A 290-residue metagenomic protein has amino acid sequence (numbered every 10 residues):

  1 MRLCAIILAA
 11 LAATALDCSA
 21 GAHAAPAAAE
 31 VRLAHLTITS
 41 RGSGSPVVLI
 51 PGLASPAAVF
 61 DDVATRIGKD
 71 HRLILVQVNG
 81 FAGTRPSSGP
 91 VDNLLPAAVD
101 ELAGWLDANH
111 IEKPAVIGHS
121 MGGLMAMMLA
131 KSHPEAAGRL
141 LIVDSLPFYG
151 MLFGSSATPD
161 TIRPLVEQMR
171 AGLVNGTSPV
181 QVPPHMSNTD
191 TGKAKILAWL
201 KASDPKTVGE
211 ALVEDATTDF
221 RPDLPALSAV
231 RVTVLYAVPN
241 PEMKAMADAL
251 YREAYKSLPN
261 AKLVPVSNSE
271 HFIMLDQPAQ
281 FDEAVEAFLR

Functional and structural regions predicted by a protein language model:
M1-V47, G68-R72, N93, E112 (+3 more regions): Alpha/beta-hydrolase fold catalytic core
A34, T39-P86: Conserved HGGG/HGGXW glycine-rich cap/lid loop of the alpha/beta-hydrolase fold
L75-I117: Active-site loop/oxyanion-hole signature of alpha/beta-hydrolase fold enzymes
G118, G122, A126: Gly/Ala-rich beta-loop-alpha elbow adjacent to hydrolase catalytic centers
K131, G138-A171: Flexible "cap/lid" loop of the alpha/beta hydrolase fold
M151-A157, M169-L227: Conserved alpha/beta-hydrolase catalytic His-Asp/Glu region
R231-S269, L275: Conserved loop-alpha-helix segment in the C-terminal half of the alpha/beta-hydrolase fold that carries the catalytic
L275-A287: Post-His helix in hydrolase/transferase enzymes
